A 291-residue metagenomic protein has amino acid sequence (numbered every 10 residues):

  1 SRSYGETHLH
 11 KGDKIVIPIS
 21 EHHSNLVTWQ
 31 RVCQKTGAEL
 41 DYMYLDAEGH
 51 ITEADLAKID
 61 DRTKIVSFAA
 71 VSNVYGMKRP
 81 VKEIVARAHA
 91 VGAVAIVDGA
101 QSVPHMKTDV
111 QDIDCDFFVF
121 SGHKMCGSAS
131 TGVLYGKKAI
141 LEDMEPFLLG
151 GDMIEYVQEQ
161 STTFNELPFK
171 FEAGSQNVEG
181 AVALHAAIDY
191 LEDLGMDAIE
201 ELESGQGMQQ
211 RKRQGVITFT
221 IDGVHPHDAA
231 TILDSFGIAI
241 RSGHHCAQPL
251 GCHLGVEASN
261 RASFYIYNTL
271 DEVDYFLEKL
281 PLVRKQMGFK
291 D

Functional and structural regions predicted by a protein language model:
S1-D291: Pyridoxal 5′-phosphate
